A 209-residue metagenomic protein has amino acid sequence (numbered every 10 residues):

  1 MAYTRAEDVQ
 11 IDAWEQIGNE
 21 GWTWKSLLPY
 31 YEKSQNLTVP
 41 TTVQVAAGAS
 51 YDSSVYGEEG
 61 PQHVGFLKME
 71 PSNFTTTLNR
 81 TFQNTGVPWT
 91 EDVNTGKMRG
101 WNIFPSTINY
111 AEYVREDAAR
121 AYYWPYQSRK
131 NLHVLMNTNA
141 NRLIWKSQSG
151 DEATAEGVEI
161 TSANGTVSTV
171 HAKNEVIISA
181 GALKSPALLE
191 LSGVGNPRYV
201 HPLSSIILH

Functional and structural regions predicted by a protein language model:
M1-H209: Structural core of flavin- and non-heme-iron oxidoreductases, emphasizing the beta-strand/alpha-helix scaffold
